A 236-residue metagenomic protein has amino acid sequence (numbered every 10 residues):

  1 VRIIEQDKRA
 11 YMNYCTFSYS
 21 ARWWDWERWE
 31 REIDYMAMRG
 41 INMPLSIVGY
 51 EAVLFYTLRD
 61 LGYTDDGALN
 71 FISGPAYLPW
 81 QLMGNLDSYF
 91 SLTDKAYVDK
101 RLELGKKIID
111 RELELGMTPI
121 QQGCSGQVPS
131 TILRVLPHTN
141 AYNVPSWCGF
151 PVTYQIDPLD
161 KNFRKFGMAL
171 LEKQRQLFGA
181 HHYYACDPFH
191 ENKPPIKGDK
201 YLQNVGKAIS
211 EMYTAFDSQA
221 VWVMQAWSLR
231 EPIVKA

Functional and structural regions predicted by a protein language model:
I3-A236: Aromatic-lined carbohydrate-binding surfaces of glycoside hydrolases
